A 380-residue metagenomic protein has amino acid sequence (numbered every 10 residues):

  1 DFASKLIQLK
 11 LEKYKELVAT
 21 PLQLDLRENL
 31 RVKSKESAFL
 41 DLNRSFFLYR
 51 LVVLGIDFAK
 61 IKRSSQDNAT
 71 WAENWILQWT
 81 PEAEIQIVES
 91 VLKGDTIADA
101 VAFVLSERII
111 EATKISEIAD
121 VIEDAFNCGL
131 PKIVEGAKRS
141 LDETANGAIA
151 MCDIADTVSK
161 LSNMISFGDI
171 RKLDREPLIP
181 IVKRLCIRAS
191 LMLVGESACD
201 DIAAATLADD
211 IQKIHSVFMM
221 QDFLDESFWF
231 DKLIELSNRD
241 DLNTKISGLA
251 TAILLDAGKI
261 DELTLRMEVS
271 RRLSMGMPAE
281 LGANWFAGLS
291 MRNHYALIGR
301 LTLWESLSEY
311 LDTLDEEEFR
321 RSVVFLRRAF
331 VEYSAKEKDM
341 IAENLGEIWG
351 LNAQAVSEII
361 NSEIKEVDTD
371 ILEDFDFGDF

Functional and structural regions predicted by a protein language model:
D1-F380: Extended repeat-based interaction scaffolds and adjacent low-complexity, acidic/S/T/P-biased segments that form broad
